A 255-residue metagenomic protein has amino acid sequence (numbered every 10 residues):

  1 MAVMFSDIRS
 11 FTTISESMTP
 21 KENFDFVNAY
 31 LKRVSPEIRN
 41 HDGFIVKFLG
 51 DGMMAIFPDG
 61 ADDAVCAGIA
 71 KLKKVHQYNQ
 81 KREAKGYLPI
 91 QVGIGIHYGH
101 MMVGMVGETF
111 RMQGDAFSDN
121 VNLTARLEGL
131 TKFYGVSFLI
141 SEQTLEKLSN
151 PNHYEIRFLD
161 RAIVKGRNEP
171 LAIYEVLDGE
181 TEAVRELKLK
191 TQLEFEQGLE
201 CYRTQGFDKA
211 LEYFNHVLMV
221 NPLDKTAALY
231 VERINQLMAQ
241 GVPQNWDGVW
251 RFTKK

Functional and structural regions predicted by a protein language model:
M1-A70, G114: Catalytic NTP-binding/metal-coordinating core of nucleotidyl cyclase/transferase enzymes
V3, M53, V92-Y98, I173: A structural signal for short, well-ordered beta-strand segments
V34, L49-G52, G68, V75-Q77 (+5 more regions): Cytosolic nucleotide-binding catalytic cores of signal-transduction proteins
H41-D42, V46-F48, V75-G95, A162: Catalytic core regions of nucleotide second-messenger enzymes
I56-D62, I94-G114, T131-F133, L177-E180: Catalytic strand-loop-helix junctions within cyclic-nucleotide turnover domains
H97-Y98, V106, D119-E142: Catalytic/regulatory signature loops of cyclic-dinucleotide turnover enzymes and related class III nucleotidyl cyclases
M101, T131-K209, N215-H216, N221-T226 (+1 more regions): Cytosolic regulatory/linker segments at or just downstream of nucleotide-handling modules in signal-transduction
P243-K255: Intrinsically disordered, low-complexity, charge-biased linker/tail regions
